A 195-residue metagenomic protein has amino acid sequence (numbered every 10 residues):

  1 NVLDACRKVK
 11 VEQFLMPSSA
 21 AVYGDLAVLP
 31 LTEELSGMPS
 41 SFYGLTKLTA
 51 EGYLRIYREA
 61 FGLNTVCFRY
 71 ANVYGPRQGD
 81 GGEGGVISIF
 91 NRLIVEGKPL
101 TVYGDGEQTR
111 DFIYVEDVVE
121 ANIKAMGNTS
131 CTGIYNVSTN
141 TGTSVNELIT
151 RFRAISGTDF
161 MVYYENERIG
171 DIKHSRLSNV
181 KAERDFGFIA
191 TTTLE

Functional and structural regions predicted by a protein language model:
N1-V73, F188: N-terminal Rossmann-like NAD(P)+-binding domain of SDR-like oxidoreductases, especially those catalyzing
V2, L54, F90, A182-E183: Structural element of the ATP-grasp superfamily
S19, A27, E83-V86, F90 (+2 more regions): Activation loop
S19-D25, N72-Q78, E107, G127 (+1 more regions): Active-site proximal helix/loop that lines the substrate pocket of Rossmann-like NAD(P)-dependent oxidoreductase domains
M38, D80, D111-Y114: Residues at the N-terminus of a long alpha-helix
T49, Y53, Y57, F90 (+2 more regions): Hydrophobic alpha-helix immediately C-terminal to the catalytic Tyr-X-X-X-Lys motif of short-chain
R92-E195: C-terminal substrate-binding subdomain of Rossmann-fold SDR/epimerase-dehydratase oxidoreductases
